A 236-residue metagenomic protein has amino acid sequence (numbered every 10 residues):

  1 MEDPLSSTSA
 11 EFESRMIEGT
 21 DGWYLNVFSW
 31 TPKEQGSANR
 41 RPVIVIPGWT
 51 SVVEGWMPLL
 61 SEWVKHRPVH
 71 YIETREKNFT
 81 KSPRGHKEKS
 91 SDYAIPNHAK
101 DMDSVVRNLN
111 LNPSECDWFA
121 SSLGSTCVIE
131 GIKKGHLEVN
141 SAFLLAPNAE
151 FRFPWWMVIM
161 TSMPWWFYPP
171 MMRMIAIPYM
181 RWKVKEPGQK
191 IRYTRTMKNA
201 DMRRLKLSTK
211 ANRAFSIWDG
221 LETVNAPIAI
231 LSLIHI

Functional and structural regions predicted by a protein language model:
D3-Y24: N-terminal cap/lid segment of alpha/beta-hydrolase-fold proteins
W23-R84: Conserved HGGG/HGGXW glycine-rich cap/lid loop of the alpha/beta-hydrolase fold
H70-F119: Active-site loop/oxyanion-hole signature of alpha/beta-hydrolase fold enzymes
A120-V128: Gly/Ala-rich beta-loop-alpha elbow adjacent to hydrolase catalytic centers
K133, V139-Y168: Flexible "cap/lid" loop of the alpha/beta hydrolase fold
F153-W155, P169-T223: Conserved alpha/beta-hydrolase catalytic His-Asp/Glu region
V224, I230-S232: Short beta-strand/loop motif that positions the catalytic acidic residue of the alpha/beta-hydrolase fold
H235-I236: Conserved small/polar residues in nucleotide/adenosyl-binding loops
